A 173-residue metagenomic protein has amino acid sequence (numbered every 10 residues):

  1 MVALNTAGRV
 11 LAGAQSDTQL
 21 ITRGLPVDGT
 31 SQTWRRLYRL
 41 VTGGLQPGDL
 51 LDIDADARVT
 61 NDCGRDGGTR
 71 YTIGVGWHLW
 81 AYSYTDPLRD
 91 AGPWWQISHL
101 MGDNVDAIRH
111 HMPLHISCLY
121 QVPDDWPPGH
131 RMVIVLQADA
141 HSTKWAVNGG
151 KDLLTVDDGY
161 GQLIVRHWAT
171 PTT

Functional and structural regions predicted by a protein language model:
M1-T30: Glycine-rich, low-complexity segments
T22-G29, G43, G48-L50, D54-R131 (+1 more regions): Terminal beta-strand-rich extracellular "head" domains that mediate receptor/glycan or other ligand binding
T33-L37: Short, solvent-exposed loop/turn segments enriched in Ser/Thr/Gly
R39-V41: Generic recognition of flexible, low-complexity loop/linker segments
